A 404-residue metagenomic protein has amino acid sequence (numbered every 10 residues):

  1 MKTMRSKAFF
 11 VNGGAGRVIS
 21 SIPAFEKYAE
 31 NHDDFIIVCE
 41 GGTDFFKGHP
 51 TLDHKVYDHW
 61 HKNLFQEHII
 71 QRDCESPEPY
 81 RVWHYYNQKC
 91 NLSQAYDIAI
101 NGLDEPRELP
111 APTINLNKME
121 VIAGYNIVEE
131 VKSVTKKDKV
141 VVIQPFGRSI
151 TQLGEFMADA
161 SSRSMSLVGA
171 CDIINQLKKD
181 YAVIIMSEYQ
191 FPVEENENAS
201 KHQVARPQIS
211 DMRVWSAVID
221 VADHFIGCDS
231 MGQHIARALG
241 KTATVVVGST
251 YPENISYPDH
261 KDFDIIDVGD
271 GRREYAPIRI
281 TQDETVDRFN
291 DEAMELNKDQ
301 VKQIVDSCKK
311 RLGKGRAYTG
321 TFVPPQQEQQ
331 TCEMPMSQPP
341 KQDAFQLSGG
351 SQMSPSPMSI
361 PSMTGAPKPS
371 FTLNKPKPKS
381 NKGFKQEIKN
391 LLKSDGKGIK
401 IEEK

Functional and structural regions predicted by a protein language model:
M1, S380-K404: Membrane-proximal basic amphipathic "stem/tether" segments
K2-S93, V214-A217, Q233-H234: Active-site and donor-binding regions of nucleotide-sugar-utilizing enzymes
S6-A8, V140, H224: Structural motif
G13, E78-N87, A111-P112, A123-E195 (+1 more regions): Active-site donor-nucleotide binding/catalytic segment of nucleotide-sugar enzymes
A15-I22, F156-N254: Donor-binding and catalytic core of enzymes assembling or modifying cell-surface/extracellular glycoconjugates
I36, E67-E75, V82, I184 (+3 more regions): Hydrophobic/aromatic beta-strand patches that form the interior of the parallel beta-sheet core in alpha/beta enzyme
V82-E130, D259-P335: Leloir-type glycosyltransferase catalytic cores
V323-S380: Acidic, proline-/serine-/threonine-rich low-complexity intrinsically disordered repeat tracts
